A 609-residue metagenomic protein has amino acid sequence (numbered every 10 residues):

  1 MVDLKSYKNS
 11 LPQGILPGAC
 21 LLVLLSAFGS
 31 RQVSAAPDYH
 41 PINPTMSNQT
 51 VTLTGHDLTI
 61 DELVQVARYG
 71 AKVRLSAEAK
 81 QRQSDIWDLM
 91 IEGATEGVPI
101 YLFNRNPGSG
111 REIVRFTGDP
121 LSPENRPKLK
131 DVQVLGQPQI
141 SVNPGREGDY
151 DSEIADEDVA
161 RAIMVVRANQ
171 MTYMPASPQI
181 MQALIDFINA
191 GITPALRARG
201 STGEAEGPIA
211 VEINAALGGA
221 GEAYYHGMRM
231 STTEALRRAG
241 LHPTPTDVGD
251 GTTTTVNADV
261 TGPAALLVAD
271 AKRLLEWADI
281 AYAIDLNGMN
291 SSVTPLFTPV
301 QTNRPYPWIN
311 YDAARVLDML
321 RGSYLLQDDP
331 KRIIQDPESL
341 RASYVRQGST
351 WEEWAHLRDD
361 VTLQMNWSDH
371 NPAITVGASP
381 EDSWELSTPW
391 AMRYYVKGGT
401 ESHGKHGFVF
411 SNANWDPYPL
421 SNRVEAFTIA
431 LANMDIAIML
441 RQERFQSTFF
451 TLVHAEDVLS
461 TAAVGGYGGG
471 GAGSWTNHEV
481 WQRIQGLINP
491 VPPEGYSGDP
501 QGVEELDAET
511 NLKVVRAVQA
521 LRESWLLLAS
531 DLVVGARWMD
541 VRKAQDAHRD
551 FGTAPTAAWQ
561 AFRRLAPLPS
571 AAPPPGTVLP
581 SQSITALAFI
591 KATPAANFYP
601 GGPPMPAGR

Functional and structural regions predicted by a protein language model:
V2, G55-L58, A176, T202 (+1 more regions): Short coil/turn linker and secondary-structure boundary residues
D3-A19: Bacterial N-terminal signal peptides that target proteins for export
P17-A27: Bacterial N-terminal signal peptides
V33-S34, G203: Cleavable N-terminal signal peptides
A36-A94, I140-G148, S152, A183 (+2 more regions): C-terminal auxiliary extensions adjacent to catalytic cores
A71-Y101, R105-Y224: Long, structured ligand/cofactor-binding scaffold of large enzymes
